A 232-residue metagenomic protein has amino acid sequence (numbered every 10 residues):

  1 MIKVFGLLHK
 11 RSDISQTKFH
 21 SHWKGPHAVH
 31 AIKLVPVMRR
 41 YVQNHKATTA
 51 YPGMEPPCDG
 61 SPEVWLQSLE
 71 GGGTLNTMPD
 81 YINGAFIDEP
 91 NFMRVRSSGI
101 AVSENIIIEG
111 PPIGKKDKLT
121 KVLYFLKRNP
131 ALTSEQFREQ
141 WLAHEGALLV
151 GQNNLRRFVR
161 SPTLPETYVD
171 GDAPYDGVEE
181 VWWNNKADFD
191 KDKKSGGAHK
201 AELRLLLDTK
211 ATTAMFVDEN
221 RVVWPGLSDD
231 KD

Functional and structural regions predicted by a protein language model:
M1-D232: Macromolecular interaction modules
